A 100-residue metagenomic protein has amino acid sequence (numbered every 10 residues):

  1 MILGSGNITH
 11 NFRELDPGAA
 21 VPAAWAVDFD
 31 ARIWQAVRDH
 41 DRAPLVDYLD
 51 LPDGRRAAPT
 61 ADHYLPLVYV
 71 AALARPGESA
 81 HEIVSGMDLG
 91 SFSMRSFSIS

Functional and structural regions predicted by a protein language model:
M1, S5-S100: Surface-exposed, charge/polar-rich loops and edge strands
